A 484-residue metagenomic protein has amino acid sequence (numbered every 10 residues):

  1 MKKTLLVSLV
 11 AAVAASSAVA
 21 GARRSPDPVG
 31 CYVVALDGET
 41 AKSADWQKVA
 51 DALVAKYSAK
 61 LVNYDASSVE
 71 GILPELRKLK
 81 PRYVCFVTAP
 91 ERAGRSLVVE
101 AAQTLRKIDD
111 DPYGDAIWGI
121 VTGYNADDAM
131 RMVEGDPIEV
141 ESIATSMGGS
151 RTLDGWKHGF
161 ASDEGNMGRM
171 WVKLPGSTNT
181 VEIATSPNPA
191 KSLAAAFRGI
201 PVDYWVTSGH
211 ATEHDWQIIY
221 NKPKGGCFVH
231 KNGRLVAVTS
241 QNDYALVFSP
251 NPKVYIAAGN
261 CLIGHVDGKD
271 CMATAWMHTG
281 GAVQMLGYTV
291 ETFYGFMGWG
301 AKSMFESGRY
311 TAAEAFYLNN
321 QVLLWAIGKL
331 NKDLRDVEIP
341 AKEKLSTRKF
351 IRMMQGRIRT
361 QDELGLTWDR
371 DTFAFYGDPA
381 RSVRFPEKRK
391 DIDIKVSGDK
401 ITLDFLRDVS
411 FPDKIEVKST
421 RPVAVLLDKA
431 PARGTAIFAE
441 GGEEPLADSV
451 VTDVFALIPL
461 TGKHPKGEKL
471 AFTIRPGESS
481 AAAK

Functional and structural regions predicted by a protein language model:
T4-V13: Sec-dependent N-terminal signal peptides
S17-A22: Boundary at the C-terminal end of the N-terminal hydrophobic targeting segment
R23-A482: Cysteine-dependent hydrolase recognition
